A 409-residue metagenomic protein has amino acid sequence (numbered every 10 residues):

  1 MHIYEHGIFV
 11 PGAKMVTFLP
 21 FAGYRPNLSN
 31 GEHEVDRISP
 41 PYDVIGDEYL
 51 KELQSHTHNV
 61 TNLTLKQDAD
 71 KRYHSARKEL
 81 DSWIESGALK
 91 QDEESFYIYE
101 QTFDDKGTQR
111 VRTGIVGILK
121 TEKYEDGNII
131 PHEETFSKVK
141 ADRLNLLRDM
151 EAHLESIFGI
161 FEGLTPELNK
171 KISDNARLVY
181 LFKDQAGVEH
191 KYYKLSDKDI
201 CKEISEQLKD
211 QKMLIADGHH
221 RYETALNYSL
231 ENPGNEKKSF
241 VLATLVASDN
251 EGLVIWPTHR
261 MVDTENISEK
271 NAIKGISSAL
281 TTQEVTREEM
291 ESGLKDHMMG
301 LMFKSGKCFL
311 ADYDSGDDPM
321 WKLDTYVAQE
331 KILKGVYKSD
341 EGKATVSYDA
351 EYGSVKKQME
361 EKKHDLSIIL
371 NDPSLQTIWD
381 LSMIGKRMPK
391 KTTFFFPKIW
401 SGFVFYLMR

Functional and structural regions predicted by a protein language model:
H2-R409: Surface-exposed, charge/polar-rich loops and edge strands
